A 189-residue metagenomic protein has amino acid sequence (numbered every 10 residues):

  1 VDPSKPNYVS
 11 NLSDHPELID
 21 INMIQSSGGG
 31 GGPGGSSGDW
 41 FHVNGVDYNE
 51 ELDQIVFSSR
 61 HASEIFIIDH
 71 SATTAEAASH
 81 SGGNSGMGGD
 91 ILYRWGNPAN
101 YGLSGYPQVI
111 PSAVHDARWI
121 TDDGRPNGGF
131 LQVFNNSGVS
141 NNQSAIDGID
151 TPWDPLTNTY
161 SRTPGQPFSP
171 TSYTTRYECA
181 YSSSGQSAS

Functional and structural regions predicted by a protein language model:
V1-S189: Histidine-/acidic-rich catalytic cores in large beta-rich domains
